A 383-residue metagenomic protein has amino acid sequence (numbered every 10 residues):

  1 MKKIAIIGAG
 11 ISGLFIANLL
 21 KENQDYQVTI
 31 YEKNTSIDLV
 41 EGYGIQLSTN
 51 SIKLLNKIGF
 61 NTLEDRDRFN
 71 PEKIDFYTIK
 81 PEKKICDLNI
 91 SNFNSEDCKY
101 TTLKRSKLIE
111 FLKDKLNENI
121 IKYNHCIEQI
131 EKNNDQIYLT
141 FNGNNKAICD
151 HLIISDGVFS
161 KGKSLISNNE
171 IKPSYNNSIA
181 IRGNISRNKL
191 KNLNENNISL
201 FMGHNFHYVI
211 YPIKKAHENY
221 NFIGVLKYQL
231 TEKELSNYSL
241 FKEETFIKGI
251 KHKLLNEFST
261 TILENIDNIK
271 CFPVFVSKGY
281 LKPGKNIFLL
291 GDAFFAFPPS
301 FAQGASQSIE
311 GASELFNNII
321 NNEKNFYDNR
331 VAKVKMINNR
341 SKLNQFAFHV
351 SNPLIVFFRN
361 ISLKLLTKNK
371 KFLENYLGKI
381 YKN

Functional and structural regions predicted by a protein language model:
K2-I4, K21, S48-S186, Q229-E234 (+2 more regions): Conserved N-terminal helical subregion
K3, Y26-Q27, N219-N221: Residues at the starts of beta-strands that form the adenosine-phosphate
A5-N23, I153-I154, I181, T245-F246 (+1 more regions): Conserved mid-domain beta->alpha element of the FAD-binding
S12, S36, F159: Conserved Rossmann-like nucleotide-cofactor binding loop
K21-E41: Glycine-rich FAD pyrophosphate-binding loop
S36-L54: Conserved N-terminal glycine-rich FAD pyrophosphate-binding loop of Rossmann-like flavoproteins
I85-N89, F93-Y100, K104-I109, K189-N268: Conserved FAD/dinucleotide-binding core of flavoprotein oxidoreductases
L363-N383: C-terminal auxiliary extensions adjacent to catalytic cores
